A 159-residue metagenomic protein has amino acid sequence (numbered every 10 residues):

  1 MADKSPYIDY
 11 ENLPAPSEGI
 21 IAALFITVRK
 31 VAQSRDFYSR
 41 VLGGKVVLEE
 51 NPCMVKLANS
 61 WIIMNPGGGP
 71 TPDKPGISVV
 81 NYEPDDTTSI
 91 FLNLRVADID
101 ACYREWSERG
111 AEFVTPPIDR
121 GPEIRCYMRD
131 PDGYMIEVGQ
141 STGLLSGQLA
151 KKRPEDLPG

Functional and structural regions predicted by a protein language model:
A2-A23, K45-L94, A101-R129, S141-G159: Vicinal oxygen chelate
I26-Q33: Short acidic-aromatic low-complexity motifs
V28, N93-V96: Short, solvent-exposed loop/helix junctions and linker helices that flank or host conserved functional motifs
Q33-S34, S146: Short N-terminal binding/cap micro-motifs at the start of the first secondary-structure element
S34-S39, W106, G133: Conserved active-site tyrosine of GNAT-family acetyltransferases
E137-V138: Short glycine-/small-residue motifs
